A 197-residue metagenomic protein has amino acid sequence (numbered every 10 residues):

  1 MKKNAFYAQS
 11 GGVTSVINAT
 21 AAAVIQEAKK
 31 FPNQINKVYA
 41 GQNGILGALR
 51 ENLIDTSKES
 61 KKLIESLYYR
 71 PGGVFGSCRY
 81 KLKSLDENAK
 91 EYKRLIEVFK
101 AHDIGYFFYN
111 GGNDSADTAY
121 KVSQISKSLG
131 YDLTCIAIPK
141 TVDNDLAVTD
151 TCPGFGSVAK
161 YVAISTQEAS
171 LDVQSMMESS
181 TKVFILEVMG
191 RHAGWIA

Functional and structural regions predicted by a protein language model:
M1, F6, K30-N33, E65-Y69 (+3 more regions): Solvent-exposed alpha-helices and their adjacent loops that cap or buttress functional pockets in soluble metabolic
M1-L53: N-terminal phosphate-binding or glycine-rich loops at protein starts, especially the Walker A/P-loop of NTPases
N4-T14, V74-R79, G105-G111, A137 (+1 more regions): Short glycine-rich or small-residue beta-strand-to-loop segments that form or flank ligand, phosphate, metal/Fe-S
S10-G12, G41-L46, R79-Y80, G112-N113 (+2 more regions): Short, ordered loop/turn segments at secondary-structure junctions
T20-V24, N113-L133: Short Gly/Thr/Asp-enriched flexible loops that form oxyanion-binding sites at enzyme active sites
K37, S123-C152, A159-I164: Short, acidic/small-residue loops that bind anionic groups at enzyme active sites
E51-G105, D114-S115, V142, G154 (+2 more regions): Glycine-rich oxoanion-binding loops at beta->alpha junctions
M177-A197: Conserved anion/nucleotide-ligand pocket segment
